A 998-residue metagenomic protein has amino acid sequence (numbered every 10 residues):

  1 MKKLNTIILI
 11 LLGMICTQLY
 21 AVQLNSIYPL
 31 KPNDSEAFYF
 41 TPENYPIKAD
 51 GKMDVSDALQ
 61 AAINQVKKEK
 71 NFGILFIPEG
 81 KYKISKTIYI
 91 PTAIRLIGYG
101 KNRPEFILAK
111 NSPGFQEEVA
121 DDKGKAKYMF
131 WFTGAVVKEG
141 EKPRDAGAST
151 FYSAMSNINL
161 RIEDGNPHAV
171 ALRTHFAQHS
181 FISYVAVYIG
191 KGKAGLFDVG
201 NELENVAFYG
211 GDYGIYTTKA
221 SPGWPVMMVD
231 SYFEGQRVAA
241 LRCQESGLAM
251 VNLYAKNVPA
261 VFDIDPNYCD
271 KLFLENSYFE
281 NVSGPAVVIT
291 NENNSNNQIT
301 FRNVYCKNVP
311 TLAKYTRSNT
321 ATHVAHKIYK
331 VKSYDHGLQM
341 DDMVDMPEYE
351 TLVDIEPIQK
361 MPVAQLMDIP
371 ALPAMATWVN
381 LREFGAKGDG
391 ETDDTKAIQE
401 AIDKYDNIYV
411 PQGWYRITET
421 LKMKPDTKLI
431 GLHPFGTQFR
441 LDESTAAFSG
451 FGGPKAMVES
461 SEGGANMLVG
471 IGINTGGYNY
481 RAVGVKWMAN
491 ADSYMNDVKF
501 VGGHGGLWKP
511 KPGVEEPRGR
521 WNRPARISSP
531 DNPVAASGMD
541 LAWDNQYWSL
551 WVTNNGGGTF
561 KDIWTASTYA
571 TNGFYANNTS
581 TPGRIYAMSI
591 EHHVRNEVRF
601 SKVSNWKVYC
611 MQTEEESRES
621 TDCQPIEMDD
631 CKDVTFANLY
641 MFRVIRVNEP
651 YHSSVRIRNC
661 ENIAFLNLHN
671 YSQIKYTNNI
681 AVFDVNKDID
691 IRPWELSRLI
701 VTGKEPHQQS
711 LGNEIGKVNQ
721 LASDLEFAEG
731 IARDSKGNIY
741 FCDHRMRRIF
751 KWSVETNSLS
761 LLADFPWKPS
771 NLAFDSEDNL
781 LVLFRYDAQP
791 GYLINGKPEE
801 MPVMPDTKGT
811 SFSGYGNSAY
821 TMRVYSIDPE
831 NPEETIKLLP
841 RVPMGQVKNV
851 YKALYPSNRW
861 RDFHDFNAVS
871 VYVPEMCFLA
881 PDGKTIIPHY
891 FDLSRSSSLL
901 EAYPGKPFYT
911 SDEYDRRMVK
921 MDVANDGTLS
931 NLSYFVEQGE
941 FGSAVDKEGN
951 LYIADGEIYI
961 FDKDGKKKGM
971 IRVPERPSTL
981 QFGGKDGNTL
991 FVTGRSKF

Functional and structural regions predicted by a protein language model:
K2-F76, I84, Y89-D164, H168-A171 (+14 more regions): Extracellular "leader-to-stem" segments immediately downstream of a signal peptide or signal-anchor in secreted/lumenal
I74-K81, S85-T87, A93-I97, N407-T420 (+3 more regions): Conserved metal-binding segment of the jelly-roll/cupin
E245, P266, Q412, N578 (+8 more regions): Active-site proximal loops enriched in glycine and acidic residues that flank catalytic Cys/His/Asp and coordinate
V251-L253, I264-E292, N297-F301, T635-N638 (+2 more regions): Ankyrin-repeat and related helical/solenoid repeat scaffolds used for protein-protein interactions
Y409, A576-N578, R584-R599, S654: C-terminal, well-structured subdomains that either form a transmembrane helix-short loop-helix hairpin in multi-pass
K561-G573, N577, G583: Active-site-proximal segments of catalytic enzyme domains that coordinate small-molecule cofactors or metal ions
S580, S604-Y609, T613-E619, C623-A637 (+2 more regions): Long, distal/terminal scaffolding or interaction modules with repetitive or compositionally biased sequence
H707-F998: Sequence-structural signature of mature extracellular/luminal beta-sheet repeat domains, prominently beta-propellers
